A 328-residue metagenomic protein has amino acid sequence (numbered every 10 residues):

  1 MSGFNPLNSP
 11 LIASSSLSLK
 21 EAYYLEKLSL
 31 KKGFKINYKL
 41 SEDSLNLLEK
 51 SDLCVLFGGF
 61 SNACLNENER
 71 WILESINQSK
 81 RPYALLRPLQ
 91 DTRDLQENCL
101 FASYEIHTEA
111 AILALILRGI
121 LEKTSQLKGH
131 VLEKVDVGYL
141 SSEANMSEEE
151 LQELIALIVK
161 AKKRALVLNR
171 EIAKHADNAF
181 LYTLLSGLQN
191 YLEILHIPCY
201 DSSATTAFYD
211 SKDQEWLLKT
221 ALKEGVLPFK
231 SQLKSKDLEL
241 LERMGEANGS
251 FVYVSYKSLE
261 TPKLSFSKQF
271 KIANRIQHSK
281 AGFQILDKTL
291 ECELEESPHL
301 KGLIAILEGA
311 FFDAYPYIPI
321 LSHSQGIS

Functional and structural regions predicted by a protein language model:
G3-N5, S9, S14-L17, L25-K27 (+3 more regions): A cross-kingdom feature strongest in bacterial/archaeal respiratory oxidoreductases
L19-A22, N66, A110, K174-H175: Loop/helix-junction capping segments adjacent to catalytic residues or to phosphate/diphosphate-binding pockets
K20, L25-I36: Long, structured ligand/cofactor-binding scaffold of large enzymes
K32, L100-K234: Active-site phosphate/pyrophosphate-binding segments
N37-N145: Glycine-rich, acidic loop regions that bind phosphate or pyrophosphate groups
